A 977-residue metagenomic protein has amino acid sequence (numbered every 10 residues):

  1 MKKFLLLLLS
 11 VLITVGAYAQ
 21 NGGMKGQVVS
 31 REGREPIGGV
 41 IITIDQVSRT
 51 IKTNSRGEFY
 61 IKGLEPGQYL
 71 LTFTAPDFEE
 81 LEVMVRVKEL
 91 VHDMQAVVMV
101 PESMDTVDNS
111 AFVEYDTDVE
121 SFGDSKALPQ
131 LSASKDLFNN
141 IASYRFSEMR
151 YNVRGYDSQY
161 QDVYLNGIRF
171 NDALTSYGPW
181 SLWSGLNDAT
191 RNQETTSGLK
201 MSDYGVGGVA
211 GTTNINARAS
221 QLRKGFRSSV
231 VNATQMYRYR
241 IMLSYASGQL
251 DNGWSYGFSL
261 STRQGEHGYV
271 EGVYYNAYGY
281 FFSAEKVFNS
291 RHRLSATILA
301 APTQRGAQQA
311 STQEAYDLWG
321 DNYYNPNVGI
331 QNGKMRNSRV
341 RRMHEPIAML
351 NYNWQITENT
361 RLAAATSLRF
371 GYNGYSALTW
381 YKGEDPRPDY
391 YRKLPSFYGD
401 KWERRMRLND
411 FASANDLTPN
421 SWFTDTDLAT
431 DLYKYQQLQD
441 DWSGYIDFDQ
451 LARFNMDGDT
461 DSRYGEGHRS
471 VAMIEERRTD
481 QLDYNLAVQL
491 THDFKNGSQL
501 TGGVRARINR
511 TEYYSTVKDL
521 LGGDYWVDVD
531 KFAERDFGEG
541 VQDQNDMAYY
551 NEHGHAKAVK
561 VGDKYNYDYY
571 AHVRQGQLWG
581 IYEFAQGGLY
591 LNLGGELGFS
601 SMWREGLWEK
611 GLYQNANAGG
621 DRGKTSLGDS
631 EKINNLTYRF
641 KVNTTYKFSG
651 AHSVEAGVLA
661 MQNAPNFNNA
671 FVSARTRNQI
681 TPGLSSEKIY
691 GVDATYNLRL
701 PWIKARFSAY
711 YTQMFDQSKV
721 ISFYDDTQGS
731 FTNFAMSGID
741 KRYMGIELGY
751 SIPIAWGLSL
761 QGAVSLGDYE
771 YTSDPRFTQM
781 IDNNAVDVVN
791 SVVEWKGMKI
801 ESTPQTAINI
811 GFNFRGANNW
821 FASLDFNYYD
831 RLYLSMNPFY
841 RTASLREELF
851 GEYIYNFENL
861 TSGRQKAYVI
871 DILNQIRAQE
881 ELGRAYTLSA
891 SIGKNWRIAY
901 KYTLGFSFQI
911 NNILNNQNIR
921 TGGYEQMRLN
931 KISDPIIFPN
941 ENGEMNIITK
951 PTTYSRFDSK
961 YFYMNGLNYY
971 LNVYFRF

Functional and structural regions predicted by a protein language model:
G22-G23, N232-G265, Y269-Q308, V340-T357 (+1 more regions): Transmembrane beta-barrel wall of Gram-negative outer-membrane proteins
Q130-L131, L137-I141, I168-L199, N216-L222: Short acidic/polar hinge/loop motifs at secondary-structure boundaries that mediate gating or recognition
E285, R293-N351, G374-E475, E539-G562 (+1 more regions): Acidic/polar loop-and-plug regions of large Gram-negative outer-membrane beta-barrel proteins
A310-A315, N545-A558, S601, G606 (+9 more regions): Surface-exposed extracellular loop regions of Gram-negative outer-membrane beta-barrel proteins, predominantly
N325-I347, N351, S626-R639, N643 (+5 more regions): Outer-membrane beta-barrel signature, preferentially recognizing the C-terminal barrel domain of Gram-negative
M473, T501-S649, N669-R677, R776: Signature of Gram-negative outer-membrane beta-barrel scaffolds
A585, Y711-Q713, F734-Y840, Y974: Gram-negative outer-membrane beta-barrel transporters
Y828-I854, R864-Y868, K894-F977: C-terminal beta-signal and adjacent terminal beta-strands/loops of Gram-negative outer-membrane beta-barrel proteins
